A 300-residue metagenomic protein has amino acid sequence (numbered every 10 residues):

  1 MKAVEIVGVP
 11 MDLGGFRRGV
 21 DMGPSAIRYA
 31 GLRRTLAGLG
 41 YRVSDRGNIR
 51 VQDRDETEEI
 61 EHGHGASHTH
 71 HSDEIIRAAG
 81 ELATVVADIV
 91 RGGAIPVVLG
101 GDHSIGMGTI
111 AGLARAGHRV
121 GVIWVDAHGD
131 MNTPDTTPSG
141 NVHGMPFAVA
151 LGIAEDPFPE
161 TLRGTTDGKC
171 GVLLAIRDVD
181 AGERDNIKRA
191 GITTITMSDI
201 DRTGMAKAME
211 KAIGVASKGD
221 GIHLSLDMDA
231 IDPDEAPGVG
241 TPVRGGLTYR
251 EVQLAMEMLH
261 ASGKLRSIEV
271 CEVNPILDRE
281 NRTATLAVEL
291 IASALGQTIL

Functional and structural regions predicted by a protein language model:
K2-M11, R17-V97, T109, R115 (+1 more regions): Catalytic cores of soluble, metal-dependent hydrolases
D12-G14, D53, D130-N132, E155 (+2 more regions): Short, acidic Gly/Pro/Ser/Thr-rich loop/turn segments
R91-E160, S262: Active-site histidine-anchored catalytic micro-motif
A94-P96, K169-V172: Short active-site oxyanion
I105, A127-G129, D178, M228-A230 (+1 more regions): Short, glycine/acidic-enriched loop or turn micro-motifs at the edges of active sites
W124-A127, L151, C170, A175-D178 (+2 more regions): Short, structured patches in soluble enzyme cores that scaffold and shape functional sites
A154, V172-D180, K207-A208, T248-Q253: A general structural motif
V179-R189: Short, glycine/polar-rich helix-capping loops at beta-to-alpha or helix-loop-helix junctions that flank or form
